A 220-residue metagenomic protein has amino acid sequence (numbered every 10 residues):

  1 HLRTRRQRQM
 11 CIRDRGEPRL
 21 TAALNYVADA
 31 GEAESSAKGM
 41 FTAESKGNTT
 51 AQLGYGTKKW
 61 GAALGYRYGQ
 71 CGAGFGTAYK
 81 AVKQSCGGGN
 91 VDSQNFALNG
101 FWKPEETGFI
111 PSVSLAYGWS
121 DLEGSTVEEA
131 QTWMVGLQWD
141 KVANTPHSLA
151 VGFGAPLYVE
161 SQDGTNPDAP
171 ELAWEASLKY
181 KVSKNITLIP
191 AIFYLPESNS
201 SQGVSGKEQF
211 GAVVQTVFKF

Functional and structural regions predicted by a protein language model:
H1-D14: Single conserved hydrophobic/aromatic residue that forms the stacking wall/gate of nucleotide- or nucleobase-binding
P18-L24, T49, K59-L64, C71-A73 (+4 more regions): Repeated loop/turn-to-beta-strand initiation elements of outer-membrane beta-barrel proteins
R19, Y26-E32, T57-K59, Y66-G72 (+5 more regions): Transmembrane beta-strands of outer-membrane beta-barrel pores
A30-L98: Surface-exposed beta-loop-beta
G39-S45, T77-S93, E123-T132, Q162-P170 (+1 more regions): Replace "Gram-negative outer membrane beta-barrel proteins" with "bacterial and organellar outer membrane beta-barrel
A51-L53, L98-G100, V135-L137, A176 (+1 more regions): Membrane-embedded beta-strands of outer-membrane beta-barrel proteins, especially the hydrophobic/small aromatic
F96-A155: A beta-strand-loop signature enriched in Asp, Gly, Thr, and Trp that corresponds to the sialidase/neuraminidase Asp-box
E208-F220: Outer-membrane beta-barrel "beta-signal"
